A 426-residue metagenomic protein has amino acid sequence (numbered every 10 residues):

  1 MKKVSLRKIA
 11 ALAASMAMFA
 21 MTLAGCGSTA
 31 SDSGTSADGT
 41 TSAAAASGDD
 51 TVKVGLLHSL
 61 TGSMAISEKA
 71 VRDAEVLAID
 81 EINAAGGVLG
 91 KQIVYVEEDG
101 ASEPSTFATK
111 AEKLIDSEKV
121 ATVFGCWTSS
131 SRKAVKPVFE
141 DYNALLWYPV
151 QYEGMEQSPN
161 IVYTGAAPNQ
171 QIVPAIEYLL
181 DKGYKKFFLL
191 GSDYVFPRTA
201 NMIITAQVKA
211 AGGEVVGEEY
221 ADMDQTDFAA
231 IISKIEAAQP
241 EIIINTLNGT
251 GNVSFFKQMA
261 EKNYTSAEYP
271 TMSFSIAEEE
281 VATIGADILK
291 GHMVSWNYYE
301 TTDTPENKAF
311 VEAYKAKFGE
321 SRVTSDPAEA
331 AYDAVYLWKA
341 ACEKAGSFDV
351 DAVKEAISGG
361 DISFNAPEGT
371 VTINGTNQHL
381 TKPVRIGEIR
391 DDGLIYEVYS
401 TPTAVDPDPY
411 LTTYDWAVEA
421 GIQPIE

Functional and structural regions predicted by a protein language model:
K2, G27-E426: Extracytosolic ligand-binding ectodomains
K2-A13: Bacterial N-terminal signal peptides that target proteins for export
A14-F19: Hydrophobic helical h-region of N-terminal Sec-dependent signal peptides in bacterial secretory/periplasmic proteins
M21-G25: C-terminal motif of bacterial Sec signal peptides marking the signal peptidase cleavage site
